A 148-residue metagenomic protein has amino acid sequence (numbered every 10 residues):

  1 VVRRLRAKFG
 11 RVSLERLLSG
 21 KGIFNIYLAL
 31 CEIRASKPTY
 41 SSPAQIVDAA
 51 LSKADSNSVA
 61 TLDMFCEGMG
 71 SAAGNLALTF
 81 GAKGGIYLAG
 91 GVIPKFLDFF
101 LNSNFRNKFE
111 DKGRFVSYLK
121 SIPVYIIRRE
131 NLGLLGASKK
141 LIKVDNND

Functional and structural regions predicted by a protein language model:
V2-D148: ATP-binding/phosphotransfer module of carbohydrate and carboxylate kinases, centering on a glycine-rich
